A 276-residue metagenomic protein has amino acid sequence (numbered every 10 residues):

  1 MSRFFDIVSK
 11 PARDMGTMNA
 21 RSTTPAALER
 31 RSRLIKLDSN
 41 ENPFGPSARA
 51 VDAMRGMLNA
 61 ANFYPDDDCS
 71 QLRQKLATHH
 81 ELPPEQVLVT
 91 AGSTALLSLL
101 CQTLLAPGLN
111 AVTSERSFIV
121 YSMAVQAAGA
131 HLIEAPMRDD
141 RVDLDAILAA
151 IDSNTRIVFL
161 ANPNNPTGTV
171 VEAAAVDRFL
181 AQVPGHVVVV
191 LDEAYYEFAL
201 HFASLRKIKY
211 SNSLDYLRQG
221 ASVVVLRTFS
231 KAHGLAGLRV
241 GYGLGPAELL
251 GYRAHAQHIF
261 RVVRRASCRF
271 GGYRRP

Functional and structural regions predicted by a protein language model:
M1-F63: N-terminal "arm"/small-domain region of PLP-dependent enzymes with the aminotransferase-like
L37, V158, D192-A194, L226 (+1 more regions): Structural scaffold positions in well-ordered secondary structure
N40-P43, S93-T94, F118, N162-P166 (+2 more regions): Short glycine-rich anion-binding loops that position phosphate/pyrophosphate groups of nucleotides and phosphorylated
P65-N110, Q126: Phosphate-binding glycine-rich loop
L76, Y121-V125, V183: Short hydrophobic alpha-helical segments of the AMP-binding
T103-L160: PLP-dependent aminotransferase-like
Q126, L144-N154, P166-V189, E193-S230: Active-site pre-lysine segment of PLP-dependent enzymes
S222-P276: PLP-dependent aminotransferase class I/II
